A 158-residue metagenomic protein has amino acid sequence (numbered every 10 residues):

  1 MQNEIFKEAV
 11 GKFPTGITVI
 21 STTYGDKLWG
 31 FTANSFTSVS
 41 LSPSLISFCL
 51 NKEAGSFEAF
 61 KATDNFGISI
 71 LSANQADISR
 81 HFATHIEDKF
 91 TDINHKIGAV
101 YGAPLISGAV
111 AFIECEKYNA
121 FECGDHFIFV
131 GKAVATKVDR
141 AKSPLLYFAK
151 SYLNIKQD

Functional and structural regions predicted by a protein language model:
M1-D158: Basic, polyanion-binding surface patches
